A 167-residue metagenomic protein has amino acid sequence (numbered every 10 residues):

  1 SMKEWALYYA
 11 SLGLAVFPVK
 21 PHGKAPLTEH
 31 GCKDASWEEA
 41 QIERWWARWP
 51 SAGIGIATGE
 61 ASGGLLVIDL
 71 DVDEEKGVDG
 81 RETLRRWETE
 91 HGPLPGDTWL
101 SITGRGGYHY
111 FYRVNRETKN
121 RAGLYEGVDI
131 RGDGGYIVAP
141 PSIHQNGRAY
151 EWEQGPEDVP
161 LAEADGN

Functional and structural regions predicted by a protein language model:
S1-N167: Conserved phosphate/metal-binding and DNA-contacting active-site motifs used in DNA phosphodiester-bond processing
